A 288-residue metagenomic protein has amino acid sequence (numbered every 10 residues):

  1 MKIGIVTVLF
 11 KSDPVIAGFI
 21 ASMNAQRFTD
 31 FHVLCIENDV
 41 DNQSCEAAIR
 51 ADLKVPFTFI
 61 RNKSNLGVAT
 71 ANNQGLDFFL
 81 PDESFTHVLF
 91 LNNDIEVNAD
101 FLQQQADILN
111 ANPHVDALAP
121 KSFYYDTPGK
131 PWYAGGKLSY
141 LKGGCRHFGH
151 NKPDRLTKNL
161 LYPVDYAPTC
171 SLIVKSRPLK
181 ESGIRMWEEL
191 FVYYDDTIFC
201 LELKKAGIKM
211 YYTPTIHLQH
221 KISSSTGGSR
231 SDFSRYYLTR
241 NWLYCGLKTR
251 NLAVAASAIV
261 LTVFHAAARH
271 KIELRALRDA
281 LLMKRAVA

Functional and structural regions predicted by a protein language model:
A21-F31: Short, acidic, metal-binding catalytic loop of nucleotide-sugar glycosyltransferases
C35-A47, S64, I95: A conserved acidic beta->alpha catalytic loop
N62-L80: Glycine-rich, basic loop-to-helix element that forms the pyrophosphate-binding segment of sugar-nucleotide handling
S84-E96: Short beta-strand-to-loop acidic/aromatic patch adjacent to the donor-nucleotide binding site
E96-Y133, K137-L141: Conserved donor NDP-sugar-binding/catalytic core segment of glycosyltransferases
S139-D165: Short, flexible, basic/aromatic active-site loop/helix in glycosyltransferases
D165-H217: A short, conserved alpha-helix in the catalytic core of glycosyltransferases
D232-L243, L247-A288: Non-catalytic, C-terminal membrane-associated alpha-helical segments of glycosyltransferases
